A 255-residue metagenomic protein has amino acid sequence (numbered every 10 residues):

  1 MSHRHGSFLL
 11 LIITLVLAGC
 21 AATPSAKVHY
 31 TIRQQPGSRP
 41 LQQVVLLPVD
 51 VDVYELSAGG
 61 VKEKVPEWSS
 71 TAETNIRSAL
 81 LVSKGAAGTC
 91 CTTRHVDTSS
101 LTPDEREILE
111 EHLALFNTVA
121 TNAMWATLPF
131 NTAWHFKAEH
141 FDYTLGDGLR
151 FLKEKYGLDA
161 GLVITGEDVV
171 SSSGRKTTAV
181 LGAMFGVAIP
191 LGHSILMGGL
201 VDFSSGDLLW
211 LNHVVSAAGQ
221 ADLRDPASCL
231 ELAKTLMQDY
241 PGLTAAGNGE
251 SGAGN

Functional and structural regions predicted by a protein language model:
M1-L9: Bacterial N-terminal signal peptides that target proteins for export
S2, L15, K84, A188 (+1 more regions): Compositionally biased, low-complexity repeat tracts
L9-A18: Bacterial N-terminal signal peptides
C20-L56, F141-A160, T165-N255: C-terminal/domain-edge helix-coil "capping" segments
G59-E167, D207, L211: N-terminal segment of the mature soluble domain
